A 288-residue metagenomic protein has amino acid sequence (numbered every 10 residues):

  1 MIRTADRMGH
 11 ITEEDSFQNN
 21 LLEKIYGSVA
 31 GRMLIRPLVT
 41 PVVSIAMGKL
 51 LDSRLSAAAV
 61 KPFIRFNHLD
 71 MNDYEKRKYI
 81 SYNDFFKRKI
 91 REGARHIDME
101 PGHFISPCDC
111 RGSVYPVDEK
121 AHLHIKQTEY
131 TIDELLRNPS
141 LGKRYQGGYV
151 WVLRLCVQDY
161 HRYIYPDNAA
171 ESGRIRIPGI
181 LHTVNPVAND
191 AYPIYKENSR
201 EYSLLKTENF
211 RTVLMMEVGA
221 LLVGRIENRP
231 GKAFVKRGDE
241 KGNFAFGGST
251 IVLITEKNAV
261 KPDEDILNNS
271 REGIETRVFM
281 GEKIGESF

Functional and structural regions predicted by a protein language model:
M1-F288: Contiguous, well-folded functional domains in the mature portion of proteins
